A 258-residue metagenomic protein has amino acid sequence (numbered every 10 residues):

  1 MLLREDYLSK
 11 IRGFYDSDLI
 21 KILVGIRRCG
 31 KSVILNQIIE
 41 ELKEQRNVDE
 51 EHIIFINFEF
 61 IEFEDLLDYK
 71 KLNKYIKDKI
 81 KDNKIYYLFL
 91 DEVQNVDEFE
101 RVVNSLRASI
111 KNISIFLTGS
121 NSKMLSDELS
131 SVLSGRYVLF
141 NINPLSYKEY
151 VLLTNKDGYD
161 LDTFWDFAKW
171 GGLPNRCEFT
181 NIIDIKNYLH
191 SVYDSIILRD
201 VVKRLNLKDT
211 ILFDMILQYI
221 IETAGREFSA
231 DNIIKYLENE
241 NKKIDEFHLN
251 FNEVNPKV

Functional and structural regions predicted by a protein language model:
M1-D18: Pre-Walker A adenine-sensing motif
L23: Hydrophobic anchor at the beta1->P-loop junction of P-loop NTPases
K31: Conserved lysine of the Walker
I34, I38: Hydrophobic positions on the alpha1 helix immediately C-terminal to the Walker A/P-loop
I54-N83: Short glycine-rich substrate-engagement loop in P-loop NTPases that contacts/grips substrate
S114-S120, N141: Structural recognition of the conserved hydrophobic beta-strand(s) that form the central parallel beta-sheet of P-loop
K123-L139, T154-N155: Short regulatory helix/loop adjacent to the ATP-binding pocket of P-loop NTPases
P144, K148-V258: Interdomain hinge/linker elements that couple catalytic modules in large macromolecular machines
